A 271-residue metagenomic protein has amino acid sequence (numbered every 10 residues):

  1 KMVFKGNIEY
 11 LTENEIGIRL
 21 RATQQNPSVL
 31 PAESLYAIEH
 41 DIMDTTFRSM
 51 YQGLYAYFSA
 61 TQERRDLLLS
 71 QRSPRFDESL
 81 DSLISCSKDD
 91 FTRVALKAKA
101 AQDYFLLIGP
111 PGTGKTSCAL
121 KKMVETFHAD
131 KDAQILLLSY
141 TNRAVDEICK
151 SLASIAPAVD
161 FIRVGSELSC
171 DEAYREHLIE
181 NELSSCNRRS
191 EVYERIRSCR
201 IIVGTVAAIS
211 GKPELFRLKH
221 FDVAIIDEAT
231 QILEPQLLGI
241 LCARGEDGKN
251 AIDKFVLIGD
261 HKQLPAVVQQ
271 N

Functional and structural regions predicted by a protein language model:
K1-L96, A153, A158, V164-N181: Pre-ATPase regulatory/linker segments immediately N-terminal to the P-loop/RecA-like helicase/translocase core
S82-D103, P110, C118, G204: N-terminal pre-P-loop "Q-motif" helix
V94, L107, G114-M123, A144-I148 (+3 more regions): Extended, hydrophobic alpha-helical segments in both membrane/secreted and soluble proteins
A101-L107, D132-A133, R200: Pre-Walker A (Motif I) flank of P-loop NTPase domains
P111-T113, A119-M123, F127-A153, F161-V164: Conserved RecA-like ASCE P-loop NTPase motor core of nucleic-acid helicases/translocases
A129-A133, T141, A207-I209, E214-N271: Conserved helicase motor core of SF1/SF2 NTP-dependent helicases
V145-E147, C170-R175, L264-V268: Switch/connector loops and helix/strand junctions flanking conserved nucleotide-binding motifs in nucleotide-processing
A173-I202: Conserved motor-coupling elements within RecA-like helicase/translocase cores
